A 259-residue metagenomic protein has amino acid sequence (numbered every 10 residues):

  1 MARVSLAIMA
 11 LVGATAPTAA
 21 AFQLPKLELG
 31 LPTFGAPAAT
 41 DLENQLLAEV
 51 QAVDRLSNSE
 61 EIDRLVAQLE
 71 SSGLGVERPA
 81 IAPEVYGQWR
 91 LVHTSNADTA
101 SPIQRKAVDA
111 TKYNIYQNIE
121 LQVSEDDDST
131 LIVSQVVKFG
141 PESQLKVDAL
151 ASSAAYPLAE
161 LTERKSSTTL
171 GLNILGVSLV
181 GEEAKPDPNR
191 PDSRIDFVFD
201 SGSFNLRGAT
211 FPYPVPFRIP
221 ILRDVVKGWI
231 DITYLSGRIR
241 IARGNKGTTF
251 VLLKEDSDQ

Functional and structural regions predicted by a protein language model:
M1-F22: N-terminal chloroplast transit peptides
F22-L29: Cleaved targeting-peptide boundary
G30-Q259: Soluble ligand-binding/transfer domains with enclosed cavities or grooves
